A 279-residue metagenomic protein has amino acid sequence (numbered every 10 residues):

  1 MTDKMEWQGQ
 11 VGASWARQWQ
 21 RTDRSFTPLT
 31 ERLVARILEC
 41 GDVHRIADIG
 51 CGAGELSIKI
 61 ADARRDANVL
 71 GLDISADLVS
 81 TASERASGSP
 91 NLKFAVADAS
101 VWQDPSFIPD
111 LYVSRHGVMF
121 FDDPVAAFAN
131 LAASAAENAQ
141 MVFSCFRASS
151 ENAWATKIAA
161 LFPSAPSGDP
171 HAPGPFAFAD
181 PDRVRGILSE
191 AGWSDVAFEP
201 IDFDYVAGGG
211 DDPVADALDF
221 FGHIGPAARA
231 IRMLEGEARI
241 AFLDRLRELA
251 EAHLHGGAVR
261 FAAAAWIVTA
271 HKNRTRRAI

Functional and structural regions predicted by a protein language model:
M1-G41, E55-K59, L78-T81, R85 (+1 more regions): Conserved class I S-adenosyl-L-methionine
K4, Q18, F26, A53-E55 (+1 more regions): Conserved Class I S-adenosyl-L-methionine
R45-W102, A126: Class I SAM-dependent methyltransferase SAM/SAH-binding core
Q103-Y112: A short acidic, Gly/Pro-enriched loop at the edge of an enzyme's catalytic core that lines a small-molecule cofactor
S114-V118, S144: Residues lining the SAM
F121-D122, A135-E137: Helix-to-beta-strand junctions that scaffold the AdoMet/dcAdoMet cofactor pocket in Class I SAM-dependent enzymes
F121-N130: A short, conserved alpha-helix within the catalytic core of class I
V125-A126, Q140-G209, A228: Conserved catalytic/acceptor-binding region of the Class I
